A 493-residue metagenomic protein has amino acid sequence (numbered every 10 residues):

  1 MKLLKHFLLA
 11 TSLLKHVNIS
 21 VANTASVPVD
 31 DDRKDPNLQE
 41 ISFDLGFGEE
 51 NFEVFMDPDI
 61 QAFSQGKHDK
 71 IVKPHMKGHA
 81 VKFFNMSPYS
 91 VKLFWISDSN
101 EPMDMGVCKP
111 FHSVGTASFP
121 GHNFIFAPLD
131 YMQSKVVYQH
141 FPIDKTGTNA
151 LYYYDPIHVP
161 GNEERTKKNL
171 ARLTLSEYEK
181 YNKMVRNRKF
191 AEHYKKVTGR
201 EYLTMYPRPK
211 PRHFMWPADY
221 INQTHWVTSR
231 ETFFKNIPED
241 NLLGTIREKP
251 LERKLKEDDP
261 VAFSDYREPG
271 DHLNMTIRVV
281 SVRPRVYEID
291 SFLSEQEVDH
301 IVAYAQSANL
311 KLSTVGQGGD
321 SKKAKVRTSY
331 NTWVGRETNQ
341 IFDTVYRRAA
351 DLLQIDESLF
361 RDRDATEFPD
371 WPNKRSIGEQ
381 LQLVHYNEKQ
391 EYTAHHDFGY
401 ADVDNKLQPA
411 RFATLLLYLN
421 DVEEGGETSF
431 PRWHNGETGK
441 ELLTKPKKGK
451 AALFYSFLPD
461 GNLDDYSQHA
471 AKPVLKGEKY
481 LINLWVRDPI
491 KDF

Functional and structural regions predicted by a protein language model:
L4-I19: Cleavable N-terminal signal peptides of Sec/SRP-targeted secreted and luminal proteins
N23, V27-E49, N123, Y131-V137 (+2 more regions): Fe(II)/2-oxoglutarate oxygenase catalytic core
I41-G78: Extracellular ectodomain segments of secreted/surface proteins
V81-S87: Asparagine-centered strand-capping/turn motif at beta-strand->loop junctions
S87, S118, S467-Q468: Folded extracytoplasmic luminal domains of secretory or organellar precursors
V91-D98: Short, surface-exposed beta-strand/strand-loop-strand elements in extracellular ectodomains
N100-N123: Intrinsically disordered, low-complexity Pro/Gly/Ser/Thr-rich segments with frequent PxxP/GP/PP motifs and embedded
